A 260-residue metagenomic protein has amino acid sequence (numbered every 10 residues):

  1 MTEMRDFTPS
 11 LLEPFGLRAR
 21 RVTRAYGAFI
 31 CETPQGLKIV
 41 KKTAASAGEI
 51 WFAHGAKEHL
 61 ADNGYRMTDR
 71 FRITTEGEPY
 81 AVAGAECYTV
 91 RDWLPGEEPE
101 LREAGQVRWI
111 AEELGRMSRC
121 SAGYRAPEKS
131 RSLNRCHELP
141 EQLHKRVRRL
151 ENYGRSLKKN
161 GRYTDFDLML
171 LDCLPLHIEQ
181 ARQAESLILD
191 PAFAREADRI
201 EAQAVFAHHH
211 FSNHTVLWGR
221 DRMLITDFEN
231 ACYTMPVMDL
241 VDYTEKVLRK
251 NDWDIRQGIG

Functional and structural regions predicted by a protein language model:
M1-M4, S118, R162, H177 (+1 more regions): Gram-positive cell-envelope targeting signals
E3-T33: ATP-binding glycine-rich phosphate-binding loop
I30, F71, S186-M238: Active-site acidic catalytic loop and adjacent metal/ATP-binding pocket of ATP-dependent phosphoryl transfer enzymes
I30-C31, K42, W93, W218: Conserved hydrophobic "DFG−1" position in protein kinase catalytic cores
T33-Q35, G84, G219-D221: Short acidic-glycine loop/turn motifs at beta-strand connectors
G36-S132: ATP-binding pocket architecture of kinase catalytic cores
K41, P99, E128-F206: ATP-dependent phospho-/nucleotidyl transfer catalytic cores
V237-G260: Active-site activation/catalytic loop segments of kinase-like enzymes and analogous catalytic loops in related
